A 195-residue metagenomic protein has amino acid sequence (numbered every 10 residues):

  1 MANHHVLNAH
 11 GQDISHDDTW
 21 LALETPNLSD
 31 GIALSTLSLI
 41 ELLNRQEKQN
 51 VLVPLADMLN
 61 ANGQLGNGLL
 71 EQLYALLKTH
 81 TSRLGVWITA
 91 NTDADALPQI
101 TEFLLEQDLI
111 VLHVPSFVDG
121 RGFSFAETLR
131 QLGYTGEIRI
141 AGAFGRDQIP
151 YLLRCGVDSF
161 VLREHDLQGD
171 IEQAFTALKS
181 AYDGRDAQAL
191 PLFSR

Functional and structural regions predicted by a protein language model:
N3-S29, A75, A90: Phosphate/adenylate-binding glycine loop and adjacent helical scaffold
L43-Q46, G68-T81, D95-E106: Acidic (Asp/Glu)-rich catalytic clusters
L69, I88, A96-T101, G145-S159: Catalytic cores of alpha/beta
K78-I88, T128-I140: Short beta-strand/loop segments at the ligand-binding rim of alpha/beta enzyme cores
C155-F175: Glycine-rich phosphate-binding active-site loops on the catalytic face of alpha/beta enzymes
G169-R195: C-terminal helical cap(s) of enzyme catalytic domains, especially alpha/beta-barrels
